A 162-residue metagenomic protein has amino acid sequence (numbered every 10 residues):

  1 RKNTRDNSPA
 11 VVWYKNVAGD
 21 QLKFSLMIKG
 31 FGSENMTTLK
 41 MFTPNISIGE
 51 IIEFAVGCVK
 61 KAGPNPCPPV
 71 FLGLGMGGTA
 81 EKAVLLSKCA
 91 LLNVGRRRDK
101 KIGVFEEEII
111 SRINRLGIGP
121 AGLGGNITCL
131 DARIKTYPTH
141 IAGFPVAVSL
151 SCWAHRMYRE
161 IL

Functional and structural regions predicted by a protein language model:
R1-L162: Non-transmembrane, aqueous-exposed alpha-helical and coiled segments at domain scale
